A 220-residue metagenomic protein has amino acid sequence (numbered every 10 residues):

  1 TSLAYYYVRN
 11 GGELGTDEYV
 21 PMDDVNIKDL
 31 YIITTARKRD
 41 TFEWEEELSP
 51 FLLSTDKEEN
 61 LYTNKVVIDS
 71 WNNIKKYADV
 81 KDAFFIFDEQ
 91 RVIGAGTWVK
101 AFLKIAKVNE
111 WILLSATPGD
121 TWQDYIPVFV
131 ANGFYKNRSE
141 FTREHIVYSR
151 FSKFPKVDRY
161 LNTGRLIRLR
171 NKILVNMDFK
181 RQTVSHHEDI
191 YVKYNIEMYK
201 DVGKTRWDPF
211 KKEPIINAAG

Functional and structural regions predicted by a protein language model:
T1, I74-V80, I93-A95, S115-Y125: SF2 helicase motor core recognition
T1-G11, T16-Y19, D23-L48, G119-D124: Conserved Walker A/P-loop ATP-binding site and its immediately adjacent core in helicase/helicase-like ATPase domains
I27-D29, F84, A101-R181: Conserved P-loop NTPase motor "coupling/switch" region that bridges the ATPase
T34-R37, S70-N72, E89, L114-G119: A short beta-strand-to-loop transition that corresponds to the Sensor-1 phosphate-sensing loop of AAA+ P-loop ATPases
T35, S49-D79: Inter-Walker segment of RecA-like/P-loop motor cores
F42-T55, L166-N171: Short, aromatic/basic amphipathic alpha-helical patches
Q90-F102: Conserved ATPase-coupling elements of RecA-like P-loop NTPase cores
Q182-G220: Conserved helicase/translocase motor-coupling segment
